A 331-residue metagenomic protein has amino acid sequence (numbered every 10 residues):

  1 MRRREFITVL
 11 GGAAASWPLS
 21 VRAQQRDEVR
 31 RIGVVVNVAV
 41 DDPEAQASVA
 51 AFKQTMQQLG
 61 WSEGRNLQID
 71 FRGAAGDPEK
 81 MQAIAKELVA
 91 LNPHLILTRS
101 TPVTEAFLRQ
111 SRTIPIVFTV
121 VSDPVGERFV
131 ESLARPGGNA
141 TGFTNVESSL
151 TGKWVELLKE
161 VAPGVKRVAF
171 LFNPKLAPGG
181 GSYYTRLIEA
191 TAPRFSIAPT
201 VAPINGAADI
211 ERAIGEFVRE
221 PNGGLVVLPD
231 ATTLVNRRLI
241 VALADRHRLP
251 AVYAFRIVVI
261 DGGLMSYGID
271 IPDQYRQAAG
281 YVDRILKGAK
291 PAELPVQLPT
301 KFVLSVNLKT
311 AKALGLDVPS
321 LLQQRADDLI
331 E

Functional and structural regions predicted by a protein language model:
M1-E331: Short hydrophobic alpha-helices and adjacent helix-cap/hinge residues
